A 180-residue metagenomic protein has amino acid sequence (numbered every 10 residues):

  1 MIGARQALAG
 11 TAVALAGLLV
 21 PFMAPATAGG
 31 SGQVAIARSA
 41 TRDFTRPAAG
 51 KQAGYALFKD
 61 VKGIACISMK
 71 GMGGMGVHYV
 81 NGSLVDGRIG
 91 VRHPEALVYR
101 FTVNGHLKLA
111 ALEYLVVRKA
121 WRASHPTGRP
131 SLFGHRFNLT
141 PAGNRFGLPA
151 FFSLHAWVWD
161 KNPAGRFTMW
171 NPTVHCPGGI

Functional and structural regions predicted by a protein language model:
I2-A26: Secretory targeting and sorting signals
G29-I180: Primary mode marks residue(s) on the alpha4-beta5-alpha5 output face of response regulator receiver
